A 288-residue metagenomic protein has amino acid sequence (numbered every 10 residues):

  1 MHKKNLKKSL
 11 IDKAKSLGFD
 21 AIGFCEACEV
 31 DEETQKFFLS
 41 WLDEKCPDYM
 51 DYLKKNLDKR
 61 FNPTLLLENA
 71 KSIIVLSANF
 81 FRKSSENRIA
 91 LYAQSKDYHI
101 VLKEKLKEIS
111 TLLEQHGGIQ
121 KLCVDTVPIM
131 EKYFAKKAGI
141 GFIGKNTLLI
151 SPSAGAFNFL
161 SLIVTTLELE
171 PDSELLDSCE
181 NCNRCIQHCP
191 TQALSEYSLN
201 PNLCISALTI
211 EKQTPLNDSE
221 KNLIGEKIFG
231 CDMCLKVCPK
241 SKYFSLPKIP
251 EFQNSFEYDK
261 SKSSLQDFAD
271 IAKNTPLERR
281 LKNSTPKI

Functional and structural regions predicted by a protein language model:
M1-N5, V30, L199, S263 (+1 more regions): Short coil/turn linker and secondary-structure boundary residues
M1-S178: Auxiliary alpha/beta "docking" domains used to position bulky ligands
N5, S9, E104, D177 (+2 more regions): Generic recognition of stable, solvent-exposed alpha-helical segments in well-folded globular domains
F38, L42, L53, C204 (+2 more regions): Generic structural signal of hydrophobic/aromatic residues within well-ordered alpha-helices of folded domains
M50, D218-I288: Alpha-helical scaffold domains
A78-F80, L208, A272: Short, small-residue-rich loop/turn micro-motifs
S173, T214-D218: Glycine- and acidic-residue-rich phosphate-binding/metal-coordinating active-site segment common to enzymes that handle
R184-T209, Q213, I224-F252: Iron-sulfur cluster-binding cysteine motifs and their immediate structural context in ferredoxin-like electron-transfer
